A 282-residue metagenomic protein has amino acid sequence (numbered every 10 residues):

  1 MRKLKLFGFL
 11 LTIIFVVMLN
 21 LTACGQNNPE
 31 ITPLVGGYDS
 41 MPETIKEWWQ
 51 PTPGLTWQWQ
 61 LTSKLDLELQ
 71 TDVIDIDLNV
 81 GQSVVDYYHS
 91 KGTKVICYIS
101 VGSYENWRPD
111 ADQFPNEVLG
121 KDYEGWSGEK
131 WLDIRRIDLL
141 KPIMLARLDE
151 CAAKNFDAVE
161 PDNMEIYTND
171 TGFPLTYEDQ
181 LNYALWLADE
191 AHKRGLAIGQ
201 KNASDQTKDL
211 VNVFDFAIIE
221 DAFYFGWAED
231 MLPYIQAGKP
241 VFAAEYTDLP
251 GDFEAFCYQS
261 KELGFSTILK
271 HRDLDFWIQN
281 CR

Functional and structural regions predicted by a protein language model:
M1-L11: Bacterial N-terminal signal peptides that target proteins for export
L6-G8, P29, P33: Intrinsically disordered, low-complexity segments enriched in glycine/proline and serine/threonine
N20-A23: C-terminal motif of bacterial Sec signal peptides marking the signal peptidase cleavage site
G25-N27: Bacterial signal peptide processing site
I31-R282: Glycan-processing catalytic domains of CAZymes
